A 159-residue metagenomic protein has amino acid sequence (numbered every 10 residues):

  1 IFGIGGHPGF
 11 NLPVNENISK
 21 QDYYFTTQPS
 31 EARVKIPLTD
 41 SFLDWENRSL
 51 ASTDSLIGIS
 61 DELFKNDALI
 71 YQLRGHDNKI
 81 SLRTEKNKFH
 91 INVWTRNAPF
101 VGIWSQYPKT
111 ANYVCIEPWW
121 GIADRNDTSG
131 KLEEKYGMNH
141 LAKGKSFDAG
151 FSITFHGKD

Functional and structural regions predicted by a protein language model:
I1-G5: Short, hydrophobic/aromatic beta-strand segments
H7, I116, G144: A residue-level signal for conserved active-site and pocket-lining positions in enzyme catalytic cores
G9-R96: Active-site/ligand-binding surface loops and adjacent short beta/alpha elements that line catalytic pockets across
N11, Q28, S152-K158: Solvent-exposed residues in well-ordered beta-strands and their adjoining turns, especially edge/terminal strands
Y24, K79-S81, C115, D148-S152: Beta-strand secondary-structure signal
R83-D127: Glycine-rich active-site loops that engage anionic ligands at enzyme catalytic sites
K131-M138: Short alpha-helix capping/helix-loop boundary micro-motifs
N139-G157: Short Pro-Gly-centered flexible turn/kink motifs
